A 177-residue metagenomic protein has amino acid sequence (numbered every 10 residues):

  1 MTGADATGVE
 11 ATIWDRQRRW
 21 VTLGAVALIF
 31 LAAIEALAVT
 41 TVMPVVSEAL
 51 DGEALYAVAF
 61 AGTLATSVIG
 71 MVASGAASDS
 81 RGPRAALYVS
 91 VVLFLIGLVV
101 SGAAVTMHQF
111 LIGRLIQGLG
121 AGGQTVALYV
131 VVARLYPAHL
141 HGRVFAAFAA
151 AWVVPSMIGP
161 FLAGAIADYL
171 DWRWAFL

Functional and structural regions predicted by a protein language model:
M1-G3, L28-I34, L87, L119-A121: Short, mixed-charge, low-aromatic patches
M1-W14: Short, Lys/Arg-rich, polar N-terminal cytosolic tail immediately upstream of the first transmembrane signal-anchor
A4, R19, L23-V26, V99 (+2 more regions): Hydrophobic-composition signal
A6-V9, T40, A61-G62, V92-L95: Short acidic/polar alpha-helix capping motifs at helix-coil junctions
A11-T12, L31, S47, A133: Short basic coil micro-motifs at the edges of alpha-helical modules that engage polyanionic partners
T12-R16, W20, D51-A54, G82 (+2 more regions): Juxtamembrane/transmembrane-helix boundary motifs in multi-pass membrane proteins
Q17-A61, A65-S74: Extracytoplasmic
M71-L177: Helix-loop-helix hairpins in multi-pass membrane proteins, especially solute transporters
